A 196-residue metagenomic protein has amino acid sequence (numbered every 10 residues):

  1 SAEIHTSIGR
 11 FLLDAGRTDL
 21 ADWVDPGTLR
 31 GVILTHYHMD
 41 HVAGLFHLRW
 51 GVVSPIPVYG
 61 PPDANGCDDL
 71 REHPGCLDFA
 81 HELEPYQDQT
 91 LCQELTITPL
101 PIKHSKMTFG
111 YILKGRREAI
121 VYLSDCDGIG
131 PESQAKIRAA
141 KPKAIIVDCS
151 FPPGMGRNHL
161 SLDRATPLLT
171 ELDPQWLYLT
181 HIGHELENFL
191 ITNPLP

Functional and structural regions predicted by a protein language model:
S1-A135, K143, I191-P196: Binuclear metal-dependent hydrolase catalytic cores
I129-P196: Cap/insert and terminal regions of metallo-dependent hydrolase folds
